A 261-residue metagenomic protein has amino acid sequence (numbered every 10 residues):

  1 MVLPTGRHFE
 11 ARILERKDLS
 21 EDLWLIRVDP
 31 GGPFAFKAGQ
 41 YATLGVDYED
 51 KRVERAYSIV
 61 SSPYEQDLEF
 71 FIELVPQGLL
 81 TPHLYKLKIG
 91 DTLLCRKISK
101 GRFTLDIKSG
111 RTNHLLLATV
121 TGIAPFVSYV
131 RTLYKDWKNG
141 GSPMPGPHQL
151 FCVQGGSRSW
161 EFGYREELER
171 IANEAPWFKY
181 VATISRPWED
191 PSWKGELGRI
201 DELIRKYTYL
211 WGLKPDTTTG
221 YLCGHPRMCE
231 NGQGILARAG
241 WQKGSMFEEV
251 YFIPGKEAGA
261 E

Functional and structural regions predicted by a protein language model:
M1-I89, S185: Ferredoxin-reductase
L3-F9, V153-Q154, R158-E261: Reductase modules of NAD(P)H-dependent flavoproteins
G39, G122, H225: Short, conserved phosphate/pyrophosphate- and ester-handling motifs at nucleotide-, phospho-/glycolipid
A42, L93-R96: Generic structural signal for buried aliphatic residues
S99-S109: A short, basic/flexible loop-to-alpha-helix module at the beginning of a structural domain
L115-L117, Y221: Conserved beta-strand elements of the Class I
T119-P125: Ser/Thr-glycine-rich phosphate-binding loops at phosphate-binding pockets of nucleotides, nucleotide cofactors
P125-K138: Histidine-anchored nucleotide/phosphate-binding helix
